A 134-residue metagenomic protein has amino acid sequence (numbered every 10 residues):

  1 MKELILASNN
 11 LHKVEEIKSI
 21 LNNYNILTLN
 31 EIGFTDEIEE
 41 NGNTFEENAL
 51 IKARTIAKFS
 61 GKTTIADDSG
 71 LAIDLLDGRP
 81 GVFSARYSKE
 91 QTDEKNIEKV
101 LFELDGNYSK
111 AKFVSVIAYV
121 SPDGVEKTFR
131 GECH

Functional and structural regions predicted by a protein language model:
K2-I5, L11-H134: Anionic-ligand binding patches
